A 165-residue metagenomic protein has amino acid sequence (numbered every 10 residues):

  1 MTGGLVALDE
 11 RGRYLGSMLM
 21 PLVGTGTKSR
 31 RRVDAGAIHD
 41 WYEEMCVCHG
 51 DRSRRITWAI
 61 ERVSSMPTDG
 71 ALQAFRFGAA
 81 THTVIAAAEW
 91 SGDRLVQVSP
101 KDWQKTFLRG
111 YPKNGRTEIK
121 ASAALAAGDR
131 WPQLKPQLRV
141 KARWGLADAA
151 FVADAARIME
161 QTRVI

Functional and structural regions predicted by a protein language model:
M1-I165: Phosphate- and other anionic-substrate recognition elements at nucleic-acid/protein interfaces
